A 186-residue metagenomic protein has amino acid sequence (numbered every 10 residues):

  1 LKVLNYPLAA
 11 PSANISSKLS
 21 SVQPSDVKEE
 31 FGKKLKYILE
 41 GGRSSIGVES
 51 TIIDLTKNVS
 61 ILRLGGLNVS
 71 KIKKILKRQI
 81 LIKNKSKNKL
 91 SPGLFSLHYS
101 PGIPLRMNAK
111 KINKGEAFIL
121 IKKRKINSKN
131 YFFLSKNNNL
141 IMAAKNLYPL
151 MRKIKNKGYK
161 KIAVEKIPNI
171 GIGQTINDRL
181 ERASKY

Functional and structural regions predicted by a protein language model:
L1-Y186: Active-site-adjacent structural elements in enzyme catalytic cores
